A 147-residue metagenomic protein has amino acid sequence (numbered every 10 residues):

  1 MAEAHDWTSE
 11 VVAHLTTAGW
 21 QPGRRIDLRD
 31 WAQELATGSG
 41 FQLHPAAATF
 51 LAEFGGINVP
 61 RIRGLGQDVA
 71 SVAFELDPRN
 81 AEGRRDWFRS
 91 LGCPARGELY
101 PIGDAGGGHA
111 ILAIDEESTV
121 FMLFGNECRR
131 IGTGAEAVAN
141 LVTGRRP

Functional and structural regions predicted by a protein language model:
M1-H109, R145-R146: A surface-exposed partner-binding patch
A110-I111, I131: Short catalytic/ligand-binding loop motif for oxyanion handling, primarily in non-cytosolic enzymes, centered on
I114-S118: Short acidic-glycine loop/turn motifs at beta-strand connectors
F121-L123: Short hydrophobic/aromatic-rich beta-strand segments that constitute the beta-sheet cores of beta-sandwich/beta-barrel
N126-P147: Compact, glycine/acidic-enriched structural inserts
